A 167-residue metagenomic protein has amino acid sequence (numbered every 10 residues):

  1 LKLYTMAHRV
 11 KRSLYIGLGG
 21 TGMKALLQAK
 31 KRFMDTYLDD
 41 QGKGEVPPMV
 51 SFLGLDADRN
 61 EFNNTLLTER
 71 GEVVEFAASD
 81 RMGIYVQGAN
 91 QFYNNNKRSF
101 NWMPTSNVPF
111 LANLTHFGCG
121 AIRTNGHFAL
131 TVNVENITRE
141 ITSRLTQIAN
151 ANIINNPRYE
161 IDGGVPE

Functional and structural regions predicted by a protein language model:
L1-E167: Segments that form or flank anion-binding pockets
